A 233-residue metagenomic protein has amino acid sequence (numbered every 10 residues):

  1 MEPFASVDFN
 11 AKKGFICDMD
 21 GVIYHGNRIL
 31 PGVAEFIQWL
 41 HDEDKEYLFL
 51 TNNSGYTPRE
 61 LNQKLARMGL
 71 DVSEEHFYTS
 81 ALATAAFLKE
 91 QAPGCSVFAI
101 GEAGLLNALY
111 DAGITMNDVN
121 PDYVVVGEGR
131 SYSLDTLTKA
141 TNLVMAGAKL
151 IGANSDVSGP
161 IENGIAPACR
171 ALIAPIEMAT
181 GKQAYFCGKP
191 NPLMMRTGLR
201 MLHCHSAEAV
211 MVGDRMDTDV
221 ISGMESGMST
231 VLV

Functional and structural regions predicted by a protein language model:
M1-M19, I23-V233: HAD-like aspartate-dependent phosphatase fold
